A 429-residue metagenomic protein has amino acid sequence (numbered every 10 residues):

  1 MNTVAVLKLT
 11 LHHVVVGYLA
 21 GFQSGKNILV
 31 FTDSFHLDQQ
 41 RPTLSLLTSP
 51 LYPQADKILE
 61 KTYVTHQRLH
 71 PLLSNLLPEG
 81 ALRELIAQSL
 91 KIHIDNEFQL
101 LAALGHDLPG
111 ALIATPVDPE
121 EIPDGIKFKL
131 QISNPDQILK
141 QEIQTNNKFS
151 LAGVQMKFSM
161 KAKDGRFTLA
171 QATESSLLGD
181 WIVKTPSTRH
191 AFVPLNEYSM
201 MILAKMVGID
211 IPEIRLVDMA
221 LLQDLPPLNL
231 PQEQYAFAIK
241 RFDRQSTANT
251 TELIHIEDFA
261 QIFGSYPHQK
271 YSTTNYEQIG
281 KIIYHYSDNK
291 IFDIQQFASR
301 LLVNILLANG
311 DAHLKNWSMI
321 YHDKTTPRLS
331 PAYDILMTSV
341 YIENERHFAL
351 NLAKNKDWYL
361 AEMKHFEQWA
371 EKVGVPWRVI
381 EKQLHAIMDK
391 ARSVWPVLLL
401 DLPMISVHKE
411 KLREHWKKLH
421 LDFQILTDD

Functional and structural regions predicted by a protein language model:
M1-L314, S318-D429: Phosphate/dinucleotide-binding and metal-coordinating scaffold of catalytic cores in nucleotide-dependent enzymes
